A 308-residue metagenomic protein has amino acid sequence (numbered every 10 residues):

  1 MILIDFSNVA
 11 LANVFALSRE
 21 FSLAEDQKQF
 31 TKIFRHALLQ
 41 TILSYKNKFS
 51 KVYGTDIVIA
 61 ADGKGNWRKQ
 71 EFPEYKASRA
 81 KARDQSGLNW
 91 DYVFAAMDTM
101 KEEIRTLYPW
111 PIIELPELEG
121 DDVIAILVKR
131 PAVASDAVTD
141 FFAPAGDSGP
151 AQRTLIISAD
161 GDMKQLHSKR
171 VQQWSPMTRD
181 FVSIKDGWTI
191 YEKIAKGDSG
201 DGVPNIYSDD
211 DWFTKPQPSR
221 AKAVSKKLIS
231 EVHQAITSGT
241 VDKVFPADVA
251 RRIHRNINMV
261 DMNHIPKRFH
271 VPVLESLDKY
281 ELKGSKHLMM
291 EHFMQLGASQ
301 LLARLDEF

Functional and structural regions predicted by a protein language model:
M1-L155, S168-F181, D261, K267-K279: Noncatalytic, basic helical substrate-engagement surface that gates or grips nucleic-acid strands
N47-A61, S78, A82, L88 (+3 more regions): Non-catalytic nucleic-acid-binding/docking modules located in mid-to-C-terminal regions of nucleic-acid enzymes
S158-M163: Short, polar loop motifs at secondary-structure junctions
